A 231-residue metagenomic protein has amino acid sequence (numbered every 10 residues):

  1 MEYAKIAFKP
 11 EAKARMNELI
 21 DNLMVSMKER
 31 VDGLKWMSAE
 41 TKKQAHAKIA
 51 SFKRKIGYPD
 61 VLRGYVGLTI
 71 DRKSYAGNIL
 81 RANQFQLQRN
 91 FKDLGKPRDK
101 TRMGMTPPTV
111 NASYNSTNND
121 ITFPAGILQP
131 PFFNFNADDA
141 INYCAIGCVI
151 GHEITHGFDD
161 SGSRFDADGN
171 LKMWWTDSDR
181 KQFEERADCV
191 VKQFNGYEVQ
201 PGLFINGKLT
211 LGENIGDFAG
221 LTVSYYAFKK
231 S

Functional and structural regions predicted by a protein language model:
E2-S231: Intrinsically disordered, low-complexity linker/terminal regions across diverse proteins
